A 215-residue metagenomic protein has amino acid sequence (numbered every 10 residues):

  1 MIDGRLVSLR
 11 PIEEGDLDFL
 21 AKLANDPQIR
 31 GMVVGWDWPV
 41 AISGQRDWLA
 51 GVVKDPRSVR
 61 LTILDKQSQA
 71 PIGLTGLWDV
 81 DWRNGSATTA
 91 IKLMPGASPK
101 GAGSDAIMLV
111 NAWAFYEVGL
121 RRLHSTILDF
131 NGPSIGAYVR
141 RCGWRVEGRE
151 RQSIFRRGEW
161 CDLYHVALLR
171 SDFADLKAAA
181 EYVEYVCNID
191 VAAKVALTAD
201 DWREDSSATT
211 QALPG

Functional and structural regions predicted by a protein language model:
M1-L17, K22-D26, R60, L64-G215: Acyl-donor (CoA/ACP) binding surface of acyl/acetyltransferases
E14-A21, I42, R46, A50: An amphipathic alpha-helix signature
A24, V33, V52-V53: Hydrophobic residues in alpha-helical segments
Q28-W48: Conserved GNAT-fold acetyl-CoA-binding loop/helix
W38-S43, G51-V53, K92-M94, V183: Juxtamembrane/interface motifs at transmembrane-helix termini
A50-T62: A short helix-loop-beta-strand connector motif used in the catalytic cores of GNAT acetyltransferases and, in some
